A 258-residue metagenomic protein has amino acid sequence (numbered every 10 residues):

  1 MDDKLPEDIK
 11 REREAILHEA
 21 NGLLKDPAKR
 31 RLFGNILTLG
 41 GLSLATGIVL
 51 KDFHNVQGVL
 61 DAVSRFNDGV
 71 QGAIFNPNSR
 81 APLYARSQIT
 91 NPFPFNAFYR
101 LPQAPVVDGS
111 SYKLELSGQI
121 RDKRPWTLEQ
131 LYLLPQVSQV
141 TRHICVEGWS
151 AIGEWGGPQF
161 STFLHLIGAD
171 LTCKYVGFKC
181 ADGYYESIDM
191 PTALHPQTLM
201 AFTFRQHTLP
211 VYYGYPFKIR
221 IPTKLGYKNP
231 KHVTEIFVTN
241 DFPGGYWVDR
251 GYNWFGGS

Functional and structural regions predicted by a protein language model:
M1-A28: N-terminal secretory signal peptides
E12, K51-S258: Structured, non-membrane catalytic/scaffold regions adjacent to prosthetic-group chemistry
N21, F33, L37, S161-L164: Short, well-ordered alpha-helical packing segments
K25, R31-F53: N-terminal export signals
K29-R30, K218: Short, cationic motifs built from Arg/Lys/His that form the positively charged side of catalytic pockets
